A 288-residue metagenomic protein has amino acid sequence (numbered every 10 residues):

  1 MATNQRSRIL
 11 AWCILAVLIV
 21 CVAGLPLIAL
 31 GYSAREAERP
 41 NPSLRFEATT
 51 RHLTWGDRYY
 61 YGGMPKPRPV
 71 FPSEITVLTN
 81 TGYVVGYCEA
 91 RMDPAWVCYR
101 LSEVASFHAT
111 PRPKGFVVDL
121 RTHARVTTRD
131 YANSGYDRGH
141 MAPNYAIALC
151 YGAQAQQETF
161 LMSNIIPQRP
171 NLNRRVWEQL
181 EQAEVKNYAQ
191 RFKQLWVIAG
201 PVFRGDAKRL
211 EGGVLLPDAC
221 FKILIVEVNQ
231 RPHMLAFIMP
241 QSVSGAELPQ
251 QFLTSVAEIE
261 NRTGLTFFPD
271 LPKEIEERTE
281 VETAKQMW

Functional and structural regions predicted by a protein language model:
A2-W288: Domain-level detector for secreted/extracellular nuclease and nuclease-toxin modules, and for the ENPP-like C-terminal
